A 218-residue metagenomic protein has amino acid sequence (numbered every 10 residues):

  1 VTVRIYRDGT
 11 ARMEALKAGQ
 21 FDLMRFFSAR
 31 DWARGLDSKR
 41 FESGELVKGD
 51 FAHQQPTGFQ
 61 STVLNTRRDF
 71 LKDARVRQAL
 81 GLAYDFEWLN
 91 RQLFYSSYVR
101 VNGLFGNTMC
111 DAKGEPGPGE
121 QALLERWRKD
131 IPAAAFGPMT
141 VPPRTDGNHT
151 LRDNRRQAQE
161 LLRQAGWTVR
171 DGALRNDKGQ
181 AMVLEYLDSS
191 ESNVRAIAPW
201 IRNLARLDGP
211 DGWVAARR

Functional and structural regions predicted by a protein language model:
V1-R218: Extracytoplasmic/periplasmic ligand-capture domains
